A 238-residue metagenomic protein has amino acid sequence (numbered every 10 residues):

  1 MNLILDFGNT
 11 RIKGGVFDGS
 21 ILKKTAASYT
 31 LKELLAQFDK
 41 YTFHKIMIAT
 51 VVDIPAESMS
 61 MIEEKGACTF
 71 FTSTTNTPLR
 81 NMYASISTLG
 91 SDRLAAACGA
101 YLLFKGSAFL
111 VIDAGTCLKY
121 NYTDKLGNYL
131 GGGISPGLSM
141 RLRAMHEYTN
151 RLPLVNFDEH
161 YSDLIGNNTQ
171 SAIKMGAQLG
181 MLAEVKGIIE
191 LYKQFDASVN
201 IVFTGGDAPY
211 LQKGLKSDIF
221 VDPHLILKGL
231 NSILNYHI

Functional and structural regions predicted by a protein language model:
M1-R11, G15, I21-F109, L126-I238: Nucleotide/phosphate-binding catalytic cleft detector across ATP-hydrolyzing and phosphate-transferring enzymes
I112: Catalytic metal- and UDP-sugar-binding loop of GT-A-like glycosyltransferases, i.e., residues flanking the conserved
